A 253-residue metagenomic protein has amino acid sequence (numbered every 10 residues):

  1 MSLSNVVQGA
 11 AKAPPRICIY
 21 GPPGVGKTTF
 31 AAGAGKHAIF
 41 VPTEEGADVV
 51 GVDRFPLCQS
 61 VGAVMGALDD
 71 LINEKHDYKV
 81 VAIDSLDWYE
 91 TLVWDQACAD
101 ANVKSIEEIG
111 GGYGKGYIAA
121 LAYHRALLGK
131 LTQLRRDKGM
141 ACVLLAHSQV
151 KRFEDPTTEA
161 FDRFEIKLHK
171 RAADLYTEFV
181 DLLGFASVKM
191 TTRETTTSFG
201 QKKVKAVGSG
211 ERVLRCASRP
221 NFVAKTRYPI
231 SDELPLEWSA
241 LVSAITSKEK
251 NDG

Functional and structural regions predicted by a protein language model:
M1-A11: Pre-Walker A adenine-sensing motif
I19: Hydrophobic anchor at the beta1->P-loop junction of P-loop NTPases
P23: The conserved Walker
K27: Conserved lysine of the Walker
F30: Hydrophobic positions on the alpha1 helix immediately C-terminal to the Walker A/P-loop
G46-E108: Conserved nucleotide-sensing/catalytic segment adjacent to the nucleotide-binding pocket in NTP-handling enzymes
W88-A172: P-loop NTPase motor core
F153-G253: Conserved GTP-binding G-domain of TRAFAC-class P-loop NTPases and closely related GTPase folds
